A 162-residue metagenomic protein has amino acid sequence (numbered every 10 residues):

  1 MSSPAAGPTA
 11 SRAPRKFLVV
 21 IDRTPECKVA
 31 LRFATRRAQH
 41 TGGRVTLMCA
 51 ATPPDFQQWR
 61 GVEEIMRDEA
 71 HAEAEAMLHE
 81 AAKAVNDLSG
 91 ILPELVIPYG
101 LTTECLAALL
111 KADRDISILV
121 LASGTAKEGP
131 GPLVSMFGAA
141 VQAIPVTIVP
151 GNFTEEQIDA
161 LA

Functional and structural regions predicted by a protein language model:
M1-A6, L110-A162: Gly/Ser-rich helix-loop-strand patches that form or flank binding pockets for ribonucleotide-derived cofactors
R12-G61, Q142: Small/aliphatic-rich secondary-structure junction motif
A30, Q57-R60, A107-A108, P130-P132 (+1 more regions): Short, well-ordered secondary-structure micro-motifs
A38, V85-N86, G138-V141: A generic structural signal for well-ordered alpha-helical segments
T46-M48, E94-P98, T147-V149: General small-molecule cofactor/ligand-binding pocket signal
C49-A76, E156-A162: Acidic, proline/glycine-rich short linear motifs
D87-E94: A short helix-to-beta-strand connector/capping loop
I97-C105: Charged docking surfaces used in two-component/phosphorelay signaling
